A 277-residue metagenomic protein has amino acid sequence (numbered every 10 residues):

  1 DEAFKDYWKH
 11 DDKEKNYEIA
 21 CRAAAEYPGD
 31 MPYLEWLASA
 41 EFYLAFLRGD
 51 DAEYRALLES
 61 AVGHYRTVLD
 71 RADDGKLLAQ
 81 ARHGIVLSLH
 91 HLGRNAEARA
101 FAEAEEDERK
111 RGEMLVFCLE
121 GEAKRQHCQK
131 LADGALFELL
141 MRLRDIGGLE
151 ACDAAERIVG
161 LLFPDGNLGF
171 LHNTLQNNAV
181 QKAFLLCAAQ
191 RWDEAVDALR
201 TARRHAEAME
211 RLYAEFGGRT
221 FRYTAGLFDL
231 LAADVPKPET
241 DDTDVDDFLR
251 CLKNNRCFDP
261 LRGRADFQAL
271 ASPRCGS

Functional and structural regions predicted by a protein language model:
E2-D51: Helix-turn-helix/homeodomain-like alpha-helical modules used for DNA recognition and transcription-factor dimerization
A3, L37, L44, I85 (+5 more regions): Structural register within alpha-helical repeat arrays
D6, F42-R71, A232-A233, K237-D246 (+1 more regions): Short coil/linker segments at helix-helix boundaries
D6-C21, D51-T67, L87-A104, M114-R125 (+2 more regions): Helix-turn-helix repeat elements of alpha-solenoid scaffolds
A20-L34, Y65-L78, N95, E108 (+3 more regions): Flexible helix-coil transition and linker loops at the boundaries of alpha-helical arrays
G29, W36, E53, L57 (+6 more regions): Structural signature of alpha-solenoid helical repeat junctions
D133-S277: Alpha-helical protein-protein interaction modules
